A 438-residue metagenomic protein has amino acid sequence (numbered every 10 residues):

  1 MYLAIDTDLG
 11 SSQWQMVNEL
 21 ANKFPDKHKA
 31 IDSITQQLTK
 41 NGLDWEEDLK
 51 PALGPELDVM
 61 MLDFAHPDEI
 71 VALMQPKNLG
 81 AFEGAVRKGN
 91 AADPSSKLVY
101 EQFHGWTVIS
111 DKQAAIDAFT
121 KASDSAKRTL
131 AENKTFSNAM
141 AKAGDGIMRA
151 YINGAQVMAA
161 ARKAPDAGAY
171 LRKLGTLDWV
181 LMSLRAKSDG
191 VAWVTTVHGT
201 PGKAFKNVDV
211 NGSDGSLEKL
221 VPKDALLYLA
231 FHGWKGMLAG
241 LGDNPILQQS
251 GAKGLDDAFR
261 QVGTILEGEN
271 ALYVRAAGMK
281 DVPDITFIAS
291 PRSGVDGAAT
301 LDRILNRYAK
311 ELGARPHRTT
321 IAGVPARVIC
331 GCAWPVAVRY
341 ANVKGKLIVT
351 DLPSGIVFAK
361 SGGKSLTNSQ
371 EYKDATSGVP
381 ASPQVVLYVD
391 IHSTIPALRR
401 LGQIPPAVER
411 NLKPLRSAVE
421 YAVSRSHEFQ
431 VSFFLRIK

Functional and structural regions predicted by a protein language model:
M1-I70, M74-P94, A131-S183, S188 (+4 more regions): Structural boundary/hinge residues at secondary-structure and domain interfaces
I5-D8, S110-Q113, T200, D284-R292 (+3 more regions): Extracellular/lumenal glycan-associated surfaces
E56-L57, P67-V71, K97-L98, F103-T107 (+5 more regions): Short, surface-exposed beta-edge/turn micro-motifs
S95-A161, W334-N411: A conserved glycine-rich beta-strand in the N-terminal activation segment of trypsin-fold
K97-Q102, L184, R315-T320, A337-A341 (+1 more regions): Short, exposed beta-strand/loop patches in secreted or surface proteins that constitute
S290-G297, L301-I321, G355, G362-L366: Active/binding-pocket-proximal capping segment
T320-V336: Flexible, glycine/threonine-enriched loop-and-boundary segments that flank and lead into catalytic domains of large
R425-K438: Short, low-complexity, Pro/Ser/Thr/Gly-rich segments in the mature regions of secreted, periplasmic
